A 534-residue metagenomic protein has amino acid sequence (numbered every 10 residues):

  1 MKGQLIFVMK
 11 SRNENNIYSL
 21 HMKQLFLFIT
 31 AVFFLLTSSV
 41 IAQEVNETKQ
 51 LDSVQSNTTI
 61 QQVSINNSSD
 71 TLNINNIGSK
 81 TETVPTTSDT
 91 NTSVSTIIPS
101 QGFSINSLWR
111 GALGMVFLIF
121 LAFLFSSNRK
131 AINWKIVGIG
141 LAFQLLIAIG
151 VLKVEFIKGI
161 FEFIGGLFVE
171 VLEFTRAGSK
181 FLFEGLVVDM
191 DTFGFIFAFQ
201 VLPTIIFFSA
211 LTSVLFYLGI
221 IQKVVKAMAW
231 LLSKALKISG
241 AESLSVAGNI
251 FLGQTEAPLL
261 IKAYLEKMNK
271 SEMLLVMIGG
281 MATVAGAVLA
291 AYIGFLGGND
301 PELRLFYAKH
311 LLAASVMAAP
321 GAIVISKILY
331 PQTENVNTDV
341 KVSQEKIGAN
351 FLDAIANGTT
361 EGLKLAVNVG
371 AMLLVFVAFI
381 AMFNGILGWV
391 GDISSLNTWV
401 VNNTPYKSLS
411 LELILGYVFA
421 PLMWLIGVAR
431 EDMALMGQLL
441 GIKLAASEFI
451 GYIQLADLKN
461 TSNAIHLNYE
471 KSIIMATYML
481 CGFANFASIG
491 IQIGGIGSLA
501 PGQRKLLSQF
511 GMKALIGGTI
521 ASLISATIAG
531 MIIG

Functional and structural regions predicted by a protein language model:
M1-V45: Bacterial Sec-dependent N-terminal signal peptides
F34-L35, G114-F125, G140-L152, I205-V214 (+6 more regions): Hydrophobic core segments of alpha-helical transmembrane domains in multi-pass membrane transport and ion-translocation
E44-P85, N133, G138-L141, I149-L182 (+3 more regions): Interfacial/capping segments of alpha-helical transmembrane domains
F103-M115, Q200, L409-S410, T477-N485: Structural signature of hydrophobic alpha-helical transmembrane segments
F174-I238: Hydrophobic alpha-helical hairpins/lids featuring a short glycine-rich hinge
A235-L296, F351, G437-I528: Alpha-helical membrane segments and immediately flanking helix-loop junctions that form or couple to the substrate/ion
V316-L365: Long, contiguous bundles of hydrophobic transmembrane helices that form the permeation core of multi-pass
T360-N460: Transmembrane helical segments that form the transport core of multi-pass membrane transport proteins
